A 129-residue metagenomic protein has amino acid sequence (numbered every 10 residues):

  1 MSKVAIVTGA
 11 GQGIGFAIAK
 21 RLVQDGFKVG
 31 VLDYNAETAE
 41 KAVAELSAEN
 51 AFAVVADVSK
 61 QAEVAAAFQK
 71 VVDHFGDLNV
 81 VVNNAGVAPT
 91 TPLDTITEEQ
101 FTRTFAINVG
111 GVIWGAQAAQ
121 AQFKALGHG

Functional and structural regions predicted by a protein language model:
V4-V7, V81-V82: Conserved hydrophobic beta-strands of the Rossmann-like cofactor-binding core in SDR/related NAD(P)H-dependent
G11-Q12: Conserved glycine-rich cofactor-binding loop
D25-K41: Conserved glycine-rich Rossmann-like NAD(P)H-binding loop of the short-chain dehydrogenase/reductase
A36-E37, A56-A66, E98: The beta1-alpha1 cofactor-binding region of Rossmann-like NAD(H)/NADP(H)-dependent oxidoreductases
E49-N50, K70-V81, P89, H128: A glycine-rich helix->loop->beta "capping" turn within Rossmann-like NAD(P)(H)-dependent oxidoreductase domains
P92-L93, Q100-F105: Substrate-binding pocket helix/loop in short-chain dehydrogenase/reductase
A116-Q117: A short, exposed helix-loop element centered on a Lys and neighboring polar residues
